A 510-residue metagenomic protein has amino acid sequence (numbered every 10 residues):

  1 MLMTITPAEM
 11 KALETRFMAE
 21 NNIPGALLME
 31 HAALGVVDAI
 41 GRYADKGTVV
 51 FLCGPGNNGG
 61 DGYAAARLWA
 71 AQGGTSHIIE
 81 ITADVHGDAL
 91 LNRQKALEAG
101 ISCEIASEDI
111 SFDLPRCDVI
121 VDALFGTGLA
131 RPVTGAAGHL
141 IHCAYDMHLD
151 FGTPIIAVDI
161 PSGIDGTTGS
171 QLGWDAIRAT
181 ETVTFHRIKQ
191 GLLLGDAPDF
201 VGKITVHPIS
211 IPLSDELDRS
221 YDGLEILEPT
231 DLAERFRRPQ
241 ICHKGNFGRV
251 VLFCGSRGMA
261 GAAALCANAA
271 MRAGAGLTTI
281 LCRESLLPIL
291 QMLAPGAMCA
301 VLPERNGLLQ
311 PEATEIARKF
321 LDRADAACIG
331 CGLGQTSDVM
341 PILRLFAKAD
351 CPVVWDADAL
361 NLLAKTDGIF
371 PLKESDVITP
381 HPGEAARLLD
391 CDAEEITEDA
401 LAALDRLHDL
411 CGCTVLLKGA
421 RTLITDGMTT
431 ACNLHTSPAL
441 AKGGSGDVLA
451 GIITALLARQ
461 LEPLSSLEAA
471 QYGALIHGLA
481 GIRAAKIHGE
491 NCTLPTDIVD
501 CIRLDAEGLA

Functional and structural regions predicted by a protein language model:
M1-I81, E181, L192-V354, N361-V377 (+1 more regions): Small-residue (G/A/S/T)-rich helix-start motifs and N-terminal tracts that mark the onset
V37-G126, P132-V158, P341-I342: Nucleotide and nucleotide-moiety/phosphate-recognizing core
T82-V85, I160-S162, S285, A359: Short beta-alpha junction loops
H86-A96, T167, L287-L293: N-terminal beta-loop-helix "entrance" segment that forms/cooperates in small-molecule cofactor or anionic ligand
D118-V119, L124-G223: Internal gly/pro-rich beta-alpha loop/helix module that stabilizes soluble enzyme cofactors or their anionic handles
